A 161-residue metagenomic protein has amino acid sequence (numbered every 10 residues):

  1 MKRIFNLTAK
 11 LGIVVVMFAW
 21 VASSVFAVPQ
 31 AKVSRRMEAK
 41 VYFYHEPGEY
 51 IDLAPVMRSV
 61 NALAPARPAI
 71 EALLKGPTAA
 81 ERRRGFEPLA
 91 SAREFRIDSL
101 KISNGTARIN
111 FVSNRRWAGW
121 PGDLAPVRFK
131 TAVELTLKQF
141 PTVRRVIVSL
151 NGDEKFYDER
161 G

Functional and structural regions predicted by a protein language model:
K2-G161: Bimodal "functional hotspot" detector
